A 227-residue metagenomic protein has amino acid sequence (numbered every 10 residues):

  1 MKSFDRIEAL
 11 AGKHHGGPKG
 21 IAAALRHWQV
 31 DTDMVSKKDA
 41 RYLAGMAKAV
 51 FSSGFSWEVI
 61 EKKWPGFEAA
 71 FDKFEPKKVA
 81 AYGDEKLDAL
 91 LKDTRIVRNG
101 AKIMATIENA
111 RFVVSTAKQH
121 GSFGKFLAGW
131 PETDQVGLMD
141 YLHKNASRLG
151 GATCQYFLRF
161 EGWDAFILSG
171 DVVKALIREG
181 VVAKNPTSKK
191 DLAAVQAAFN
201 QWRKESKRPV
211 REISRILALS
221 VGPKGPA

Functional and structural regions predicted by a protein language model:
M1-I103, I216-A227: N-terminal polyanion-binding entry modules of DNA glycosylases/AP lyases and select other DNA-binding proteins
M1-W28, L127-A227: C-terminal accessory module of base-excision DNA glycosylases/AP lyases that mediates lesion recognition and DNA
A40-A44, P65, G100-I107, V136 (+3 more regions): Non-catalytic, well-ordered alpha-helical scaffold segments
V59-K62, A81-Y82, K118, I167-D171 (+1 more regions): Alpha-helix N-cap and coil->helix boundary residues
D72-R148: Alpha-helical ds-nucleic-acid-binding substructure associated with the helix-hairpin-helix region of base-excision DNA
